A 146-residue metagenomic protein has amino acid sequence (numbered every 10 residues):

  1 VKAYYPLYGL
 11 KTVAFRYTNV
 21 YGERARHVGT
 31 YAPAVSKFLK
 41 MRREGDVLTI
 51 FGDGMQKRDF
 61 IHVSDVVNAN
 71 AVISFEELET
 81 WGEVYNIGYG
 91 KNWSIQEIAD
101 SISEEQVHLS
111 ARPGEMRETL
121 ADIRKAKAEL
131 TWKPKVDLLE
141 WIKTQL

Functional and structural regions predicted by a protein language model:
V1-E23: Conserved beta-loop-beta element that borders a ligand/cofactor-binding pocket
K2-A3, P33, K37: Conserved catalytic helix of short-chain dehydrogenase/reductases
A14, F60, N92, L120 (+1 more regions): Short aromatic/basic micro-patch
T18-A32, D46, G52-S64, K91 (+1 more regions): Glycine-rich "substrate-gating" loop/helix at the edge of Rossmann-like oxidoreductase active sites
V20, S36-T49, R58-Y85: Alpha-helical substrate-binding/gating segment
H27, Y31, V63, I95 (+3 more regions): Amphipathic alpha-helical segment in the mid-to-C-terminal domain of diverse UDP/GDP-sugar glycosyltransferases
D53, V84-Y85, W93-I123: C-terminal "lid/loop" region of Rossmann-like NAD(P)-dependent oxidoreductases
D137-L146: Amphipathic terminal alpha-helices
